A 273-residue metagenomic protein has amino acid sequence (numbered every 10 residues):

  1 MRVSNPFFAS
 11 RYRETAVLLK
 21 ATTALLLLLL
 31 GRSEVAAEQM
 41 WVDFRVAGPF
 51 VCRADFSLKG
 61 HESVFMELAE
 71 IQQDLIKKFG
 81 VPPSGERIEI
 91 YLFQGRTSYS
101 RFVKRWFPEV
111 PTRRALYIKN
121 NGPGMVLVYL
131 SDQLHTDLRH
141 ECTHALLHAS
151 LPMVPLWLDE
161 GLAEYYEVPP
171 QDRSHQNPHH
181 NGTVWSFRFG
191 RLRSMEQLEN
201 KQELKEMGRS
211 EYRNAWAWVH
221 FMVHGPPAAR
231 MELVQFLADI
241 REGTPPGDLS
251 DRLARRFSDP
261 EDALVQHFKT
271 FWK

Functional and structural regions predicted by a protein language model:
M1-V17: N-terminal secretory signal peptides that target proteins for export/translocation
K20-L30: Bacterial N-terminal signal peptides
L29-M40: Bacterial Sec-dependent signal peptides at the C-terminal "C-region" and cleavage site
E38-P155, P245-R255: Juxtacatalytic substrate-recognition/specificity segment
K104-Y129, S150-K273: Acidic/His/Gly-enriched intrinsically disordered linker/tail segments that often contain short helix/coil "MoRF-like"
